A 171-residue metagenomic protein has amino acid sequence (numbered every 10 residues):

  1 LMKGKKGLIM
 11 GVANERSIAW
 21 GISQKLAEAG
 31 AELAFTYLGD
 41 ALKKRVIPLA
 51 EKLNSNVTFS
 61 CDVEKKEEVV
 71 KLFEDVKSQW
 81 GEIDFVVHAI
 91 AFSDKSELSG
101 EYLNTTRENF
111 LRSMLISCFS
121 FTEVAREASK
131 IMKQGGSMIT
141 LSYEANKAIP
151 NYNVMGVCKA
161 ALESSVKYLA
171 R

Functional and structural regions predicted by a protein language model:
M2-F35: Canonical Rossmann dinucleotide-binding motif of NAD(H)/NADP(H)-dependent dehydrogenases/reductases, specifically
K6-L8, V86-A91: Conserved hydrophobic beta-strands of the Rossmann-like cofactor-binding core in SDR/related NAD(P)H-dependent
G11-I18, A91-R126, K130, Q134-R171: Catalytic loop of short-chain dehydrogenase/reductase
A29, G39, N56-T58: Glycine-rich phosphate-binding loops of nucleotide-dependent enzymes
A31-R45: Conserved glycine-rich Rossmann-like NAD(P)H-binding loop of the short-chain dehydrogenase/reductase
A50-E67: Rossmann-fold cofactor-recognition segment
E64-Q79: Conserved Rossmann-fold cofactor-binding substructure of NAD(P)-dependent oxidoreductases
